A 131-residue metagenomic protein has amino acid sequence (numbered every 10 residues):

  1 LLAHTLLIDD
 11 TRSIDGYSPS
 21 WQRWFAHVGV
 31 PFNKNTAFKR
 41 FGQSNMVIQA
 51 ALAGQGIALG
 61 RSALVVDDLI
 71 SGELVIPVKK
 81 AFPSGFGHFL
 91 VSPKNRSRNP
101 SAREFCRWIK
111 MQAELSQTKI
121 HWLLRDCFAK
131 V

Functional and structural regions predicted by a protein language model:
L6-V28: Secondary-structure junction motif
D10-S13, K39, A81, K94: Structured beta->alpha junctions
G16-S20, N45, P100: Generic recognition of short, well-ordered alpha-helical interface segments
S18-W24, F41, R61, H88 (+1 more regions): Tryptophan-centric aromatic hotspots in well-structured domains and transmembrane helices
P31-I76, P83-S84, R98: Hydrophobic hinge/microswitch elements
S62-D67, S71, K79-V131: C-terminal effector-binding regulatory domain of bacterial HTH transcription factors
